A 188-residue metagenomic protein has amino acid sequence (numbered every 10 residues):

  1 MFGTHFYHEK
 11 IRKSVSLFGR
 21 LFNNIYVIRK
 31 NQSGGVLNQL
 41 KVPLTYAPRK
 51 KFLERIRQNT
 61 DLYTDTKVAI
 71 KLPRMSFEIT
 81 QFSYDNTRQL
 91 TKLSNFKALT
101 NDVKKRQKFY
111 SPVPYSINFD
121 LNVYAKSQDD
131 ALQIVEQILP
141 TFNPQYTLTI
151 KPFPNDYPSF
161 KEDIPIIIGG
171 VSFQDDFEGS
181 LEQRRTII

Functional and structural regions predicted by a protein language model:
M1-S94: Small/polar-rich, solvent-exposed N-terminal microdomains that initiate assembly or binding
F2, T87-T100, Q174-I188: Intrinsic low-complexity, intrinsically disordered or marginally ordered coil/linker segments
K13, L17, D130-T141: Short, well-ordered alpha-helical segments
L62-K67, V103-S111, D175-L181: Catalytic micro-motifs at enzyme active sites that drive phosphoryl/nucleotidyl and oxygen chemistry
P73-Q81, S111-S127, E136-I138, R184-I188: Oligomerization/assembly interface segments of phage tail-like spikes and tubes
T91-A125: Short acidic, glycine/tyrosine-flanked loop/strand segments centered on an H-E-D-like triad
S94-K97, E136-Q145: Amphipathic alpha-helical scaffolding segments
S111-S116, Q133, F142-I188: Acidic-leaning, charged glycine-interspersed low-complexity segments
